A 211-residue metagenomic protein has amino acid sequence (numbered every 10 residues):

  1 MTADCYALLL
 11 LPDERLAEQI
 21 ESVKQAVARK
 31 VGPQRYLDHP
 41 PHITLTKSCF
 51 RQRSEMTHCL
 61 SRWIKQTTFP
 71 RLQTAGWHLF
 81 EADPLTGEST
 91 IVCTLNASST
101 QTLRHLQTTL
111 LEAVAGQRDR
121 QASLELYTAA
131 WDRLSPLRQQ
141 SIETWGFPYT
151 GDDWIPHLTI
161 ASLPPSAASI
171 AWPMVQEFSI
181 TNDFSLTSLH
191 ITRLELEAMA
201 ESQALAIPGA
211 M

Functional and structural regions predicted by a protein language model:
M1-L85, N96, T100-S188, L196-M211: Basic, often amphipathic N-terminal segments
L85-I91: Acidic/polar active-site rim loop that often engages polyanionic ligands
